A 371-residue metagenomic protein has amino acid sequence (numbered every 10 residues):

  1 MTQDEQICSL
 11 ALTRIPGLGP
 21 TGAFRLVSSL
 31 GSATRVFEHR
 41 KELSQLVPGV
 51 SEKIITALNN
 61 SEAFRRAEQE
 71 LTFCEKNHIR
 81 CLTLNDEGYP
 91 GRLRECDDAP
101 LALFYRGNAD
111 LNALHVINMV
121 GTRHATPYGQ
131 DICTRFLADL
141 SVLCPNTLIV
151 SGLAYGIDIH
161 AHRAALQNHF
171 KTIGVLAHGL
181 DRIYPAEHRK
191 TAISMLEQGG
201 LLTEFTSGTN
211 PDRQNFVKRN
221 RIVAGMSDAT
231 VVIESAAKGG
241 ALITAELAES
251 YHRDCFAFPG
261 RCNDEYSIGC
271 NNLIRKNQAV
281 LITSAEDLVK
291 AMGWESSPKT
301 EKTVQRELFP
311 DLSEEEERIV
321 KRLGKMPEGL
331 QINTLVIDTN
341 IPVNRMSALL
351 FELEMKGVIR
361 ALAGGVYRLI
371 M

Functional and structural regions predicted by a protein language model:
M1-P145: Short, positively charged patches
T2-Q3, T83-M371: Glycine-biased, small-residue-rich flexible motifs in mid-sequence functional cores and linkers
